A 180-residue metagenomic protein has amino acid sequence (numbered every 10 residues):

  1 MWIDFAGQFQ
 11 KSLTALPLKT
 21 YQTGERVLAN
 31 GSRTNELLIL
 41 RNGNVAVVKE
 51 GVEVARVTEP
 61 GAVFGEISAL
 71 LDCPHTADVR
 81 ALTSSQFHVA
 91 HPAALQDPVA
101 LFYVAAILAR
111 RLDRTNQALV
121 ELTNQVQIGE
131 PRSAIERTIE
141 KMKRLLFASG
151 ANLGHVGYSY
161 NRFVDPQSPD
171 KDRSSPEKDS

Functional and structural regions predicted by a protein language model:
M1-S180: Cytosolic regulatory regions built on CNB/CRP/Popeye-like sensor folds
